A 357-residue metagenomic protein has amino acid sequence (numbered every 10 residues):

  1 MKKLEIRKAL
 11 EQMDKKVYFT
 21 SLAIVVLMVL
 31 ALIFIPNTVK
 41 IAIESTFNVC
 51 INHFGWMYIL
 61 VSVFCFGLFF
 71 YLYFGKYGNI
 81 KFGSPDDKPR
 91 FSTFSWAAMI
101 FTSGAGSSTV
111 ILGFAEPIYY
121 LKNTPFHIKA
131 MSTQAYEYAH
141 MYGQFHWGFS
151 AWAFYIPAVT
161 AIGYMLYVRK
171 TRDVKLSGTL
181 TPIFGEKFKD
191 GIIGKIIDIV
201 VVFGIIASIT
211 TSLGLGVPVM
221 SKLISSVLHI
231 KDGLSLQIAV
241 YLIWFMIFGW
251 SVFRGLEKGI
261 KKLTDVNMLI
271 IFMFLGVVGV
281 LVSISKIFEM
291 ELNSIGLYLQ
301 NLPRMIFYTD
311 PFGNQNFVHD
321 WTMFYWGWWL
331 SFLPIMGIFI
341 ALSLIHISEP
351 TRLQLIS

Functional and structural regions predicted by a protein language model:
K2-A135: N-terminal alpha-helical transmembrane segments of multi-pass membrane transport and channel/translocase proteins
K3-L10, I35-C50, F69-K88, H140-H146 (+5 more regions): Membrane-water interface regions at transmembrane-helix termini and the short interhelical loops of multi-pass membrane
R7-E11, I43-Y58, S132-S150, S226-H229 (+1 more regions): Membrane-interface segments at the starts/ends of alpha-helical transmembrane spans
A9-I33, F66-F69, A105-T109, H146-P218 (+2 more regions): Helix-loop-helix module between adjacent transmembrane segments
L27-V39, V61-G78, S212-V227, A239 (+1 more regions): Hydrophobic alpha-helical segments and their helix-loop junctions in multi-pass secondary transporters
P125-Q134, D173-G194, L292-G313: Juxtamembrane inter-helical linkers in multi-pass membrane proteins
W321-L344: A conserved active-site cap/scaffold subdomain adjacent to cofactor or substrate pockets
H346-E349, L353-I356: Single conserved hydrophobic/aromatic residue that forms the stacking wall/gate of nucleotide- or nucleobase-binding
